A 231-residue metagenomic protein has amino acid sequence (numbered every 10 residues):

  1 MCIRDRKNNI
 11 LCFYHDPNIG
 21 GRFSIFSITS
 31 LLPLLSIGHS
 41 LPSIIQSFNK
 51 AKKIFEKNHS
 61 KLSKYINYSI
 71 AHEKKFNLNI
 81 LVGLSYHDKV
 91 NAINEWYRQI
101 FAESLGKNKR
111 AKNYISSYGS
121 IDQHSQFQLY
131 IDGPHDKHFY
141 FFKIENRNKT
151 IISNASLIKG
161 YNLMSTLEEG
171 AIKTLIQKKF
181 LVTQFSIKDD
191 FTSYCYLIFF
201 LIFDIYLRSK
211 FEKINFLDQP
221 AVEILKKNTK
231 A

Functional and structural regions predicted by a protein language model:
R4-N8, C12-A231: A SIS-like phosphosugar-recognition module
